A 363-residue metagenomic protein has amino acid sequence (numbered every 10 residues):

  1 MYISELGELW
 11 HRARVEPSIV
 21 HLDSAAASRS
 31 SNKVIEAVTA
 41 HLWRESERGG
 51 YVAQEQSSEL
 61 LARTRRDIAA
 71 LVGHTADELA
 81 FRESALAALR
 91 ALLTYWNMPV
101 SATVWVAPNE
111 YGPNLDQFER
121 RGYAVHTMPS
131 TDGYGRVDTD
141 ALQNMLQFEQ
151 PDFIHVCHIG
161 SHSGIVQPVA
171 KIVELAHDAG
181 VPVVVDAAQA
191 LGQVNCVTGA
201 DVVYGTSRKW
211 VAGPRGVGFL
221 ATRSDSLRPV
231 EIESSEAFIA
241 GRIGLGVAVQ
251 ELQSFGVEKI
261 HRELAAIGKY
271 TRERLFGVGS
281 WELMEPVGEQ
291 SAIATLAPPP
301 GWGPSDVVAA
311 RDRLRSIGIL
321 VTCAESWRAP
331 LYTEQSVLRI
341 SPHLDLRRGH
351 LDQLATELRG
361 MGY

Functional and structural regions predicted by a protein language model:
Y2-I3, S316-I317, W327-Y363: PLP-dependent enzyme catalytic core of the Aspartate aminotransferase-like
S18-R65: A glycine-/small-polar-enriched, mobile loop at the entrance of the PLP active site in fold-type I
E45-A87, L264: Conserved N-terminal alpha-helix of the aminotransferase class I/II PLP-enzyme fold
R63-D67, G241, L245-M284: Conserved PLP-dependent catalytic core of the aminotransferase class-I/II
D77-E78, Y95-D116, A124-H126, S130-T131 (+1 more regions): Conserved PLP-anchoring active-site segment centered on the Schiff-base-forming lysine
G133-A187, G192: Active-site phosphate-binding strand-loop segment of PLP-dependent enzymes
T198-E231, F238-A240: Active-site PLP attachment segment
A265, K269, V278-G318, A324: Conserved PLP-binding catalytic core of the aspartate aminotransferase-like
